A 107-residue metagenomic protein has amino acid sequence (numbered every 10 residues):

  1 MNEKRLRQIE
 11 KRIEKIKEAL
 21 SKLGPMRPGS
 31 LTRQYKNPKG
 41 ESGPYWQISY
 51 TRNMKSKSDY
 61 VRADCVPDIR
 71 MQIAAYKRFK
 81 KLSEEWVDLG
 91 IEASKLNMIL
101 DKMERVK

Functional and structural regions predicted by a protein language model:
M1-K107: A positively charged, amphipathic N-terminal helix/segment that binds anionic biomolecules
